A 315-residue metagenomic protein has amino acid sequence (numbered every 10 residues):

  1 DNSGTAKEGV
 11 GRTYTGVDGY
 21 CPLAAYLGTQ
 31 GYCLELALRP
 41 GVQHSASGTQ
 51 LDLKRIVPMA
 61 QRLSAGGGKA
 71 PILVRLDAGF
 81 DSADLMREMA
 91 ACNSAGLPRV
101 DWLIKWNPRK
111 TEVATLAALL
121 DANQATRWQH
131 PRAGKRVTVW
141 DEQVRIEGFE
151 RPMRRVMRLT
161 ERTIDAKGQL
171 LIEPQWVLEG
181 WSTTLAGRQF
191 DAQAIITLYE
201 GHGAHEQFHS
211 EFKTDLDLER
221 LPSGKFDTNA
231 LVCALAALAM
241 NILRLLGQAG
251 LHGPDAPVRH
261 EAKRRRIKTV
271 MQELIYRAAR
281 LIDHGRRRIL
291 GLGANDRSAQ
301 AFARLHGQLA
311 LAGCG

Functional and structural regions predicted by a protein language model:
D1, G31, I72-D81, W102 (+4 more regions): Short, conserved catalytic/metal-binding motifs centered on acidic residues
D1-A25: Active-site-proximal, Lys/Arg-enriched surface segment that forms a nucleic-acid-binding/basic interface patch
T13-P22, K54, C92-T111: Acidic, His- and aromatic-enriched active-site or binding-groove loops in soluble protein domains that engage sugars
L38-R62: Active-site beta-loop-alpha junctions of metal-dependent nucleic acid enzymes, especially the RNase H-like/DDE
V74-A83, P108-K110, D227: Acidic, metal-coordinating catalytic cores used for nucleic-acid/nucleotide bond scission and strand-transfer chemistry
P98-S210, T214, A301-G315: An anionic, glycine-rich sequence signature occurring as long contiguous blocks
A192-L231, L235, A239-L246: Short amphipathic alpha-helical "interface-anchor" segments enriched in bulky aromatics
L243-G315: A short, flexible helix-boundary coil/loop motif
